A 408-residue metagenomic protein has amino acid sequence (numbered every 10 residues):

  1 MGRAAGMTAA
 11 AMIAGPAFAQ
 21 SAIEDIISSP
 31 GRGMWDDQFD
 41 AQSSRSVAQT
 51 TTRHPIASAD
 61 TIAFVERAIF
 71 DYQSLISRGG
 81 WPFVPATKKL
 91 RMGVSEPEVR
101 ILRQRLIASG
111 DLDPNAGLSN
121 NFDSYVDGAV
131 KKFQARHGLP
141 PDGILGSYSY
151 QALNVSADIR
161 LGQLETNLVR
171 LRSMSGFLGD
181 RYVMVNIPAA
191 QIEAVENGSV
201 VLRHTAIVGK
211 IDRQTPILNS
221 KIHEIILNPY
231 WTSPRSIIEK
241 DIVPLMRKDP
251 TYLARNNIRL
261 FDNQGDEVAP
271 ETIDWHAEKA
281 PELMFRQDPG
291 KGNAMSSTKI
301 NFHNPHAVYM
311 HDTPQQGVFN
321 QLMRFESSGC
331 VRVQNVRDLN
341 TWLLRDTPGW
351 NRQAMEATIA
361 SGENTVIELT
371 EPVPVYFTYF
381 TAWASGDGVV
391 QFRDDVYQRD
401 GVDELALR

Functional and structural regions predicted by a protein language model:
M1-A19: N-terminal export signals
P16-D113, L118-P140, S147-R408: Well-ordered beta-sheet/strand-loop patches within structured domains
